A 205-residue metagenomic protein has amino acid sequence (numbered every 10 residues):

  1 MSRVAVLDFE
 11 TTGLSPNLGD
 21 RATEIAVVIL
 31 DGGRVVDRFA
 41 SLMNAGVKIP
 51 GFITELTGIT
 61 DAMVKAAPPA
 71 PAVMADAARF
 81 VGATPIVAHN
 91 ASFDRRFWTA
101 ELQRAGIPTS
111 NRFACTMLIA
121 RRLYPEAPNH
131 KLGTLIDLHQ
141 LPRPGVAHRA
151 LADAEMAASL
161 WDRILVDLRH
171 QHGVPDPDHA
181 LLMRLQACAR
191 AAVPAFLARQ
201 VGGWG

Functional and structural regions predicted by a protein language model:
M1-R112, P125-E126, H130-H148: Conserved non-catalytic scaffold segment of RNase H-like nuclease domains
T11-G13, L118, M156: Short, glycine/acidic-enriched loop or turn micro-motifs at the edges of active sites
F97, E155-S159: Short amphipathic alpha-helical face segments that pack within enzyme cores and frequently flank/anchor catalytic
R104, R122, L138, L160-D167: Active-site catalytic microenvironments for nucleophilic, acid-base chemistry
L118-E126: An acidic intrinsically disordered interaction segment
A152: Acidic donor-binding loop at a coil-to-helix junction in glycosyltransferase catalytic cores that engages
A158-G205: Acidic two-metal-ion nuclease catalytic site recognized across multiple nuclease folds, prominently DnaQ/RNase D-T
